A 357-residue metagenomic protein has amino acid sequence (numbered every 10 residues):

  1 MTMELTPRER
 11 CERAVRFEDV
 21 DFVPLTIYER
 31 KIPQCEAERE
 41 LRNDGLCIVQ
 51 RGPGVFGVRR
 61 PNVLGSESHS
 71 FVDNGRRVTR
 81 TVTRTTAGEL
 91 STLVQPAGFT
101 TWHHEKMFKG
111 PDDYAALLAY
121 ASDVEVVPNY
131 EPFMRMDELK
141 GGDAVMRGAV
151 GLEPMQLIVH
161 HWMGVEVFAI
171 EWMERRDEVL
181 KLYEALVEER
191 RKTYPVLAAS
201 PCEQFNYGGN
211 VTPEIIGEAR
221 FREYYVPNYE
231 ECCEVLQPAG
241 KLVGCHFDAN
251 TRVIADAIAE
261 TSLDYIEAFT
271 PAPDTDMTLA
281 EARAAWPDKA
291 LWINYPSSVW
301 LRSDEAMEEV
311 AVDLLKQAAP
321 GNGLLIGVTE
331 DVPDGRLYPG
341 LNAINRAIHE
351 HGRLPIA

Functional and structural regions predicted by a protein language model:
M1-I32, A116-A357: Active-site loop segments of alpha/beta catalytic cores
R10-D21, L64-R80: Short, surface-exposed loop and linker segments with low hydrophobicity and enrichment for Pro/Ser/Thr
R30-E67, F71-V72: Segments that shape or occlude catalytic/ligand-binding pockets
A37-C47, S91-W102, P339-G340: Surface-exposed flexible segments
I48, G57-R60, S68, D113 (+3 more regions): Polar low-complexity intrinsically disordered regions enriched in Ser/Thr and small residues
H69-D123, G142-V145: A contiguous, low-structure linker/loop signature
